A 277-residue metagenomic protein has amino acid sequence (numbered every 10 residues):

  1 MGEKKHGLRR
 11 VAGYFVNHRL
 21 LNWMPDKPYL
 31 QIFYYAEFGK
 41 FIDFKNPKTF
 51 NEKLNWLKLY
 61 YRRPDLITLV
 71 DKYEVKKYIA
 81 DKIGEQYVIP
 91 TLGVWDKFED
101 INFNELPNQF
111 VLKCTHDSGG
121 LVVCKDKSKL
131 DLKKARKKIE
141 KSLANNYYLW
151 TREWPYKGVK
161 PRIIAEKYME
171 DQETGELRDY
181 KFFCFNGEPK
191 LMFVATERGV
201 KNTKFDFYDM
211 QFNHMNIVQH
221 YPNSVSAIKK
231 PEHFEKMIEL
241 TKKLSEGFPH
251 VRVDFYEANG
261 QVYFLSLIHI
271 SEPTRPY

Functional and structural regions predicted by a protein language model:
M1-Y61: Membrane-proximal basic amphipathic "stem/tether" segments
N46-K125, N145-W154: A conserved helix-loop-beta module that forms one wall/lid of the active-site cleft in ATP-utilizing catalytic domains
K76, E99-N102, S118-V123, D131-L132 (+4 more regions): Short catalytic/ligand-binding loop motif for oxyanion handling, primarily in non-cytosolic enzymes, centered on
Q86, G175, C184-K190, E246-H250 (+1 more regions): Coil-to-beta-strand transition motifs
W95, H116, K167-M169, C184-N186 (+1 more regions): Short, flexible loop/turn elements at secondary-structure junctions
L106, S128-Y221: Phosphate-binding site of ATP-dependent enzymes
G158-V159, D206-Y263: A long amphipathic alpha-helix within ATP-dependent nucleotide-binding catalytic cores
I268-Y277: Single conserved hydrophobic/aromatic residue that forms the stacking wall/gate of nucleotide- or nucleobase-binding
